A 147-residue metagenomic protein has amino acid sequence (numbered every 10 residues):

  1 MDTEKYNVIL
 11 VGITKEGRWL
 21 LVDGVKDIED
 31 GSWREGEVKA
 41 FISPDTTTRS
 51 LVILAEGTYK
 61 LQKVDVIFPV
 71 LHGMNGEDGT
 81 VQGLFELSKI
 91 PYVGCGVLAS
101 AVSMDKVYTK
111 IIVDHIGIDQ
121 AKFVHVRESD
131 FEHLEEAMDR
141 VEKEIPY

Functional and structural regions predicted by a protein language model:
M1, L61, S100-Y147: Active-site nucleotide/adenylate-binding loops and adjacent lid/helix of ATP-dependent enzymes
M1-T14, D23: N-terminal phosphate-binding or glycine-rich loops at protein starts, especially the Walker A/P-loop of NTPases
I13-L61: Eukaryote-biased intrinsically disordered, low-complexity acidic regions enriched in Ser/Thr/Pro
E16-W19, N75, S100, F131: Surface-exposed, flexible loop/turn segments at secondary-structure boundaries
G24-K26, V81-F85, V107-T109: Short, glycine/charged-enriched secondary-structure capping and boundary segments
S50-T58, G79-G83, E135-R140: Short, charged beta->alpha transition segments
K60-M104, D119-H125: A short, GP-enriched loop/loop-strand-helix hinge that lies immediately N-terminal to, or at the N-terminal rim
